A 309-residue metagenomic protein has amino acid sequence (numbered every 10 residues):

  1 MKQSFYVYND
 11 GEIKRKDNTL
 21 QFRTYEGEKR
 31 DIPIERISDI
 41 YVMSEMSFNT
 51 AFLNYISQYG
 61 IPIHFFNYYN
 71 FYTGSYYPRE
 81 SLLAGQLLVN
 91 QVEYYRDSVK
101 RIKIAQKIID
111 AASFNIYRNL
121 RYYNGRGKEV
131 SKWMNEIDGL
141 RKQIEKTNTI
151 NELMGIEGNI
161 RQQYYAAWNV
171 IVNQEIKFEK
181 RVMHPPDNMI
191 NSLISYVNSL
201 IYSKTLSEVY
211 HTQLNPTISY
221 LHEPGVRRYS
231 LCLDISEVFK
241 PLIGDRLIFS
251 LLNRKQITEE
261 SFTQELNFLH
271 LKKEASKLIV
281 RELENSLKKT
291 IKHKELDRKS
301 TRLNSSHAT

Functional and structural regions predicted by a protein language model:
M1-K16, R23-Y25, D31-I32, T73 (+1 more regions): Active-site helix-to-loop segments that bind/position phosphate- or nucleotide-bearing substrates and donors across
I34-F48: Extracellular/luminal Protease-associated
I40-M43, P62-N67: Short hydrophobic alpha-helical runs that function as membrane-insertion/retention elements
N49, N70-S75: Short gly/pro/ser/thr-enriched loop/turn and capping motifs at secondary-structure boundaries
A51-Y55: A short acidic, amphipathic alpha-helical/loop segment
Q58-F65, E80-A84: A short alpha->loop->secondary-structure connector
L303-T309: Single conserved hydrophobic/aromatic residue that forms the stacking wall/gate of nucleotide- or nucleobase-binding
